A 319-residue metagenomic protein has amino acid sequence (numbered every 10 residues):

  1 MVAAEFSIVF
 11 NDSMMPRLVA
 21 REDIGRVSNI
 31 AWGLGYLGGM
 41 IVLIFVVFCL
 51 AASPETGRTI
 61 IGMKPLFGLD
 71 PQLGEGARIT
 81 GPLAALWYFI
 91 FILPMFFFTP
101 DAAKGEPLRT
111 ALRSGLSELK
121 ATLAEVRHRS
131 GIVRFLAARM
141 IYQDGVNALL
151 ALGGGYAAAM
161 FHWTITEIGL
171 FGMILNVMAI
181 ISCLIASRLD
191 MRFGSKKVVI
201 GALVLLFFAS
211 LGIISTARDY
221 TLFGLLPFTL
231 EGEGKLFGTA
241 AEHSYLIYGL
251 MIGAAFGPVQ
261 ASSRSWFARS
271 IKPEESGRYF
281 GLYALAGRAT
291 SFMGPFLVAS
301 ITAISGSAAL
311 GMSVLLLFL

Functional and structural regions predicted by a protein language model:
F6-V19, P258-I271: Intracellular juxtamembrane helix-capping segments at the cytosolic ends of symmetry-related transmembrane helices
R21-W32, I165-T166, P273-Y283: Loop-to-transmembrane helix entry/capping segments in MFS-fold secondary transporters and related SLC/MFSD carriers
F48-L86, G238-A240, S300-L319: A membrane-interface helix-boundary motif in multi-pass transporters
P100-L136, E231-L236: Juxtamembrane intracellular "pre-TM" segments in multi-pass secondary transporters
A151-F171: Short amphipathic helix-loop junctions that connect adjacent transmembrane helices in Major Facilitator Superfamily/SLC
I181-S195, T216, T221, T302: Helix-to-loop junctions at the C-terminal end of transmembrane segments in multipass secondary transporters
M191-L206: Cytoplasmic membrane-interface "Motif A"-like loop-to-helix N-cap segments of 12-TM Major Facilitator Superfamily
L205-G238: C-terminal ends and interior cores of transmembrane alpha-helices in multi-pass membrane transporters/permeases
